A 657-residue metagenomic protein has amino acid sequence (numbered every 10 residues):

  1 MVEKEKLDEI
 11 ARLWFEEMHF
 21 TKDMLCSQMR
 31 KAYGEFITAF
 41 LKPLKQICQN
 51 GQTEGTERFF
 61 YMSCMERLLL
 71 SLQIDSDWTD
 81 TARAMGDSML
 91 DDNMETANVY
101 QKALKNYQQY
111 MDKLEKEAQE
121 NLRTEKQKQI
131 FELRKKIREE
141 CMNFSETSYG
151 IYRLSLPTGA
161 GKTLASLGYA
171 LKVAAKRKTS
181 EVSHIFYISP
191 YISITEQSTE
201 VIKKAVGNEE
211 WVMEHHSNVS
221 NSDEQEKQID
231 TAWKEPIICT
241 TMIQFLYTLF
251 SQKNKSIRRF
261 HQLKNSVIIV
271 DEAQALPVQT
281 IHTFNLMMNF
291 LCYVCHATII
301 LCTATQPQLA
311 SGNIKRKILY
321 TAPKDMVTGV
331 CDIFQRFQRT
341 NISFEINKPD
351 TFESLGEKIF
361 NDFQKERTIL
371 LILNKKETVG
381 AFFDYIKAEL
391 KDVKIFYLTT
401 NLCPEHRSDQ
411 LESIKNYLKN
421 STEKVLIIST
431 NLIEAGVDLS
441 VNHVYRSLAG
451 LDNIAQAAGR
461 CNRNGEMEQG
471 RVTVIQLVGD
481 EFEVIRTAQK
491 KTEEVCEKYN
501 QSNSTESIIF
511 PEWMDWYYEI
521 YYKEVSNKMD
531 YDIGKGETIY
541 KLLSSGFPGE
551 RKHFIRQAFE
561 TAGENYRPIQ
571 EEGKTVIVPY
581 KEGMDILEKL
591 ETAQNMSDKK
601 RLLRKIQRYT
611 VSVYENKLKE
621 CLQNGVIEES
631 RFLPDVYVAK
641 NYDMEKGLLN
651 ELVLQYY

Functional and structural regions predicted by a protein language model:
M1-Y110: Accessory nucleic-acid engagement/destabilization modules that flank
S148-A170: Walker A/P-loop
E181-A205: Conserved Walker A/P-loop ATP-binding site and its immediately adjacent core in helicase/helicase-like ATPase domains
I192, M213-Q225, N374-E377, I395-L411 (+1 more regions): Conserved helicase motor
N208-F250: Inter-Walker segment of RecA-like/P-loop motor cores
I243, S256-F290: SF2 helicase catalytic motif II
C292, S354-E366, I372, E377 (+6 more regions): C-terminal helicase lobe and adjacent C-terminal extensions/tails of nucleic-acid helicase motors
T305-D362: Interdomain hinge/linker at the junction between the two RecA-like core domains of SF2 helicases
